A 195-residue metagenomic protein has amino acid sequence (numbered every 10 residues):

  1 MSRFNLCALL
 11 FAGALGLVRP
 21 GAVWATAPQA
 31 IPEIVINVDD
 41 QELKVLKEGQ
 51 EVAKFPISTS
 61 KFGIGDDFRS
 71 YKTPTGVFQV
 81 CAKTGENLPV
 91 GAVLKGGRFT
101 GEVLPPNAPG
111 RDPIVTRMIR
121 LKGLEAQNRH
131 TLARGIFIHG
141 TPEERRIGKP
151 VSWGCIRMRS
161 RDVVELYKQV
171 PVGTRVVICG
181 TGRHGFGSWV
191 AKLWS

Functional and structural regions predicted by a protein language model:
M1-F4: Positively charged n-region of N-terminal signal peptides that target proteins for export
C7-V18: Bacterial N-terminal signal peptides
F11, K47-Q50, D112: A ubiquitous, low-specificity "background" feature that marks scattered single residues across proteins without
G21-S70, T75-V77, L88, C179-S195: Intrinsically disordered, low-complexity, Pro/Ser/Thr/Asn/Gly/Ala-rich spacer/linker segments adjacent to signal
T26-Q29, D67-R69, L88-S195: Exported/periplasmic cell-wall-interacting domains
